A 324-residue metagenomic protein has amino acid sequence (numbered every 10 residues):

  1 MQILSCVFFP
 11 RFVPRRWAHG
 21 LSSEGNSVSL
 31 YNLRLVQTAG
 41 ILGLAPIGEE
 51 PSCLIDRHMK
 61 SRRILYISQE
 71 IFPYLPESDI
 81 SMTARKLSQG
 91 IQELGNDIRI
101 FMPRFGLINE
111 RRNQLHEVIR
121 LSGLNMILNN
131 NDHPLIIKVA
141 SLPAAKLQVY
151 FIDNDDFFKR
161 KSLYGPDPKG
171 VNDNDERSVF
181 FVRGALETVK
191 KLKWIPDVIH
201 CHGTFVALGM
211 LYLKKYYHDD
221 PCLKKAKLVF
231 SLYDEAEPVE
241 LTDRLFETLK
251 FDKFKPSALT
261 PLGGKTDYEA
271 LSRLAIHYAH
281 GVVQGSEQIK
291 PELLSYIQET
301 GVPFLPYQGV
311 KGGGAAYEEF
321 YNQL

Functional and structural regions predicted by a protein language model:
F8-F12, Y31: Aromatic (phenylalanine/tyrosine) cluster motif
N26, G40, L44-A45: Intrinsically disordered, low-complexity segments enriched in serine/proline and basic residues
N26, Y31-N32, D56: Intrinsic-disorder-associated, low-complexity terminal segments enriched in Asp/Asn/His/Tyr and depleted of Lys/Arg
D56-L324: Catalytic cores of nucleotide-sugar-dependent glycosyltransferases that transfer UDP/GDP/TDP-activated
